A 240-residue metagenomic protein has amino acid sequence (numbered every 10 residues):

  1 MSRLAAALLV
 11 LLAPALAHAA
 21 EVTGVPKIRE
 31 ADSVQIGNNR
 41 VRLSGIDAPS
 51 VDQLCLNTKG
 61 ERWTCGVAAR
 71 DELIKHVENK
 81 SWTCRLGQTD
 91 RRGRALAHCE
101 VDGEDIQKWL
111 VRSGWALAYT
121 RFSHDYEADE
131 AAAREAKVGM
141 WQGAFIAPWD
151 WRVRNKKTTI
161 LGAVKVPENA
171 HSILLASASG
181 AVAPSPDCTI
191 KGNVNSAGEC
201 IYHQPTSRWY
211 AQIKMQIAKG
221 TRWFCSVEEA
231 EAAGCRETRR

Functional and structural regions predicted by a protein language model:
M1-A6: Bacterial N-terminal signal peptides that target proteins for export
A7, R40, S44-D47, S81-W82 (+4 more regions): N-terminal leader and targeting sequences that precede the mature domain
P14-L16: N-terminal signal peptide c-region/cleavage motif recognized by signal peptidases
A19-A116: Electropositive
L43, L110, A133, Y202-H203: Bulky hydrophobic/aromatic "packing anchor" residues in well-ordered structure
P49, E72-K80, S113-A116, D129-M140 (+2 more regions): Structured segments of extracytoplasmic/periplasmic soluble domains in secreted or envelope-associated proteins
A69-L73, D102, I106, F122-D129 (+2 more regions): Stable alpha-helical elements in mature extracytoplasmic
A116-A118, Q142-R240: Mature, structured domains enriched in cysteine- and short glycine motifs
